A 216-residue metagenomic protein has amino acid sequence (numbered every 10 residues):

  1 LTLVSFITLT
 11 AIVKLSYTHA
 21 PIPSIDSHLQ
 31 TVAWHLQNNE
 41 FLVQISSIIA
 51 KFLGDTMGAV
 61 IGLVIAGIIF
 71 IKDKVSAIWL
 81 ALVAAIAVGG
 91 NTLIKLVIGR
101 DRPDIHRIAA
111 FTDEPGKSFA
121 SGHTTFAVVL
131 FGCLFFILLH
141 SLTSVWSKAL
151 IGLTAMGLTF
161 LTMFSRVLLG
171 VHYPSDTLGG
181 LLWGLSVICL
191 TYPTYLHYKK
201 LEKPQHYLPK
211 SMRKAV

Functional and structural regions predicted by a protein language model:
L1, V75-V83, S147-T154, G179: Alpha-helical transmembrane segments of integral membrane proteins
L1-M57, I98-F111: N-terminal transmembrane-helix/juxtamembrane module of multi-pass inner/ER membrane proteins
L1-S24, K74, C189, Y195-V216: Topogenic and prosegment regions of secretory-pathway hydrolases and membrane enzymes
S5-L9, A87-N91, K95, L161-T162 (+1 more regions): Alpha-helical transmembrane segments of multipass membrane proteins
P23, I61, A66, F70-V145: Membrane-interface loops
L36-S47, I68, K72, S76 (+3 more regions): Membrane-helix interfacial "entry" motifs
G58-I61, I65, A84, I151-L158: Hydrophobic alpha-helical transmembrane segments of polytopic
R107-V216: Membrane-embedded catalytic cores of phosphoryl/pyrophosphoryl-handling enzymes
